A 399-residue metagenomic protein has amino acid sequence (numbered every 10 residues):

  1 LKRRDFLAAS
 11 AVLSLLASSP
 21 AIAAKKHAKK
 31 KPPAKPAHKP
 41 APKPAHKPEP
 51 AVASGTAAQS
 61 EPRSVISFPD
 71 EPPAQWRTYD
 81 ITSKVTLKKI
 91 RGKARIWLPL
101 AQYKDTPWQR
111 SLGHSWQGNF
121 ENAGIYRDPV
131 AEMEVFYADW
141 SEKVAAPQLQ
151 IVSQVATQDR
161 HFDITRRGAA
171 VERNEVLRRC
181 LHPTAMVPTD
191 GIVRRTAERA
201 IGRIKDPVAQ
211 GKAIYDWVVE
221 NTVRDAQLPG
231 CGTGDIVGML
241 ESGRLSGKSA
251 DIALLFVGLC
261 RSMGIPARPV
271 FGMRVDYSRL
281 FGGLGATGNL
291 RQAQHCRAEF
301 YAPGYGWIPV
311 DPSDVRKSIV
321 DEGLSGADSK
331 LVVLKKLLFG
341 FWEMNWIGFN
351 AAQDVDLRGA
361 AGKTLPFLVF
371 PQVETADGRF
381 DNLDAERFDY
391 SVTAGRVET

Functional and structural regions predicted by a protein language model:
D5-A23: N-terminal export signals
K25, H46-H161: Intrinsically disordered, low-complexity N-terminal segments that are enriched in acidic
K25-E49: Polycationic, low-complexity disordered segments in secreted or periplasmic proteins
L100-Q102, S153-V155, G168, F271-M273 (+1 more regions): A mature extracytoplasmic/lumenal domain signature
Q148-E241: Acidic low-complexity segments
R203, P207-K212, D216-C296, P303 (+1 more regions): Active-site neighborhood of thiol-dependent amide/isopeptide-bond enzymes
Y277-T399: Active-site rim recognition segments
